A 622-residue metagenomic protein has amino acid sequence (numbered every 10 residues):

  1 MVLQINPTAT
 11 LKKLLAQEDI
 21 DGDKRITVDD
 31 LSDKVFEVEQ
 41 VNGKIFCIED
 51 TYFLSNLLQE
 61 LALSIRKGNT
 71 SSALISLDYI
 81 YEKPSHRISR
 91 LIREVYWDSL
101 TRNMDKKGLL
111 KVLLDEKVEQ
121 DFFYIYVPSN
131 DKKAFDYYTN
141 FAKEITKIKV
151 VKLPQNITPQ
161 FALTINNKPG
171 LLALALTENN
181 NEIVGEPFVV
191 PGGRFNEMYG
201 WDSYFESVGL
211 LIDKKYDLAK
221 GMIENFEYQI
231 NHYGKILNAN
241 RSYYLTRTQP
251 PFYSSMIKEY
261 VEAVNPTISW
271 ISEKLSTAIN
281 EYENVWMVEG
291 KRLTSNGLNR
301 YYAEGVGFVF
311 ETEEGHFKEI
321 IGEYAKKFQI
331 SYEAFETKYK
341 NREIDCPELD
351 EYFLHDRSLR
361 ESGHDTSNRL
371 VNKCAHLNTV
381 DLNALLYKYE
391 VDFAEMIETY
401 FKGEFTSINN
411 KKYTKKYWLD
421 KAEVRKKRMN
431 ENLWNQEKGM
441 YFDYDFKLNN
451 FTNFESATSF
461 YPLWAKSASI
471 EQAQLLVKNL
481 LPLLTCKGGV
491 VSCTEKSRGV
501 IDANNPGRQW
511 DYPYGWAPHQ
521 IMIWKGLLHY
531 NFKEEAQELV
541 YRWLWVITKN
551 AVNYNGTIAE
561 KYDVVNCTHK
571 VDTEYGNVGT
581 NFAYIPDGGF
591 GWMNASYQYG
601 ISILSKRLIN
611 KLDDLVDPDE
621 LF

Functional and structural regions predicted by a protein language model:
A9-G22, V28-F195, G221-E227, Y233-I236 (+4 more regions): Extended glycan-interaction surfaces of carbohydrate-active proteins
E197-F205, Y244-S255, E273, T277-N280 (+4 more regions): Aromatic- and histidine-enriched alpha-helix N-cap/loop-to-helix transition segments that scaffold the rims
Y199-Q229, T458-S469, Q520-K533: Alpha-helical support elements that line or immediately flank enzyme active sites and cofactor-binding pockets
V208-I212, S255-A263, K388-T399, W464 (+2 more regions): Short glycine/serine- and small hydrophobic-enriched flexible loop segments
K215-F226, T267-W286, Y389, K402-M429 (+3 more regions): Extended, well-ordered alpha-helical scaffold segments
I230-K274: Aromatic/His-enriched, Gly/Pro-containing loop or helix-boundary segments that lie immediately adjacent to catalytic
S255-V309: Acidic/aromatic-lined carbohydrate-recognition and catalytic surfaces of CAZymes acting on diverse glycans
N372-G403, S407, K415, N505-L539: Long, repeat-rich segments with strong aromatic
